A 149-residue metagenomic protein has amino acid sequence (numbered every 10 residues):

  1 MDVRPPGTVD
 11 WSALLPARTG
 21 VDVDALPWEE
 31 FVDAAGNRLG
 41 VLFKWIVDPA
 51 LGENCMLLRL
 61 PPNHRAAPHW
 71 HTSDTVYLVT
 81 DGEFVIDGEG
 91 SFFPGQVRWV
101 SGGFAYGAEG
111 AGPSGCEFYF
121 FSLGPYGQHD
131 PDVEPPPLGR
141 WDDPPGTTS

Functional and structural regions predicted by a protein language model:
M1-L51, E134-S149: A short, N-terminal "cap"/entry segment at the start of jelly-roll beta-barrel domains of the cupin/DSBH fold
D2, G107, A111-S149: Double-stranded beta-helix
G52-P61, A66-H69: Small beta-barrel nucleic-acid-binding modules, principally OB-folds
P62, H71-D87: Glycine- and acidic-residue-biased ligand/ion/polar-headgroup-sensing regions
W70-T72, G90-F92, A111-P113: Short glycine/proline-enriched turns and hinge-like loops at secondary-structure junctions
I86-G107: Short acidic-glycine-tyrosine-enriched beta hairpin
